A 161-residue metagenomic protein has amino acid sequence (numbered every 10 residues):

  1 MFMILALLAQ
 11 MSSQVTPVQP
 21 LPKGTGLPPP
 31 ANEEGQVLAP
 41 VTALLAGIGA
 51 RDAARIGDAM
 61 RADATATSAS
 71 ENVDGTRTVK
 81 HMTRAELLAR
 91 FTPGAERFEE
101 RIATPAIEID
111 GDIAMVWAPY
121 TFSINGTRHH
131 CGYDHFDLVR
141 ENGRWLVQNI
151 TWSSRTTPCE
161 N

Functional and structural regions predicted by a protein language model:
F2-Q10: Sec-dependent N-terminal signal peptides
M11-D58, A62: Short, low-complexity N-terminal intrinsically disordered segments enriched in polar/charged residues
V15-T16, M115, H130-P158: Short beta-strand edge/turn micro-motifs at domain boundaries
Q36, T65, T78-H129: Surface-exposed, charged secondary-structure patches
M60-A62, S70, A118-Y120, T151-W152: A mature extracytoplasmic/lumenal domain signature
V73-T76: Short, surface-exposed glycine/acidic/tryptophan-bearing loops
